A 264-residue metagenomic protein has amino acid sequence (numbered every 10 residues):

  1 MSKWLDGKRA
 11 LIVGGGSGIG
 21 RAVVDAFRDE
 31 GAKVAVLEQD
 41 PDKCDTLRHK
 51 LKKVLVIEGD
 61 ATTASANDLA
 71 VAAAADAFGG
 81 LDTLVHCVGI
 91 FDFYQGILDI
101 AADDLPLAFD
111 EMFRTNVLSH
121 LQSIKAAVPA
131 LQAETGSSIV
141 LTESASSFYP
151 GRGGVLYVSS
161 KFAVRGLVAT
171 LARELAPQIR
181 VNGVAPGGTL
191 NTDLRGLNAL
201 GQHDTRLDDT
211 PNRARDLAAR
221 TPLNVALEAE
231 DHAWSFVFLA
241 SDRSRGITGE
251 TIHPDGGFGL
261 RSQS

Functional and structural regions predicted by a protein language model:
G16-S17: Conserved glycine-rich cofactor-binding loop
D68, I90-D110, G153-L156: Conserved mid-core segment of classical short-chain dehydrogenase/reductases
F91-I97, V237, T248-S264: Short C-terminal tail/terminal secondary-structure segment of NAD(P)H-dependent dehydrogenase/reductase domains
A101-L121, V140, Y157, V164: Catalytic Tyr-X3-Lys loop
P129, A172-P177, R245: Alpha-helical segment proximal to the catalytic Tyr-Lys
G136, Q178-R180, I247-G249: Short, small/polar-rich loop/turn modules that mediate ligand/substrate recognition or access, typified
S144: Residue(s) in the substrate-gating loop at a strand-loop-helix junction that position the organic substrate next
G183, T205-I247, I252-G256: C-terminal helical subdomain
